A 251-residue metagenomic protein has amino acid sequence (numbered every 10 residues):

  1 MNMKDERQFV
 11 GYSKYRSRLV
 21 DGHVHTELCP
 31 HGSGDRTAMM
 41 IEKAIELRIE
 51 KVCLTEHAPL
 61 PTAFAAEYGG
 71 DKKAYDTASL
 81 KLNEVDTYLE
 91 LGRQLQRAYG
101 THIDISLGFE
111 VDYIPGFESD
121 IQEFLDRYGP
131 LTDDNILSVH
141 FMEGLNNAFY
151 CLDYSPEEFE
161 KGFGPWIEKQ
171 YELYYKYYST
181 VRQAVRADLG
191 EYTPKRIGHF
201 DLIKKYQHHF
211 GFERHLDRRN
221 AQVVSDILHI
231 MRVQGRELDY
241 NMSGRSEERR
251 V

Functional and structural regions predicted by a protein language model:
M1, E42-I49, L131-V139, A184 (+2 more regions): Short, mixed-charge, low-aromatic patches
N2-G32, H229-I230, Q234-M242, S246: Mobile, glycine- and charge-enriched loop segments and immediately flanking short secondary-structure elements within
N2-Q8, V85-T87, Y192-T193, Q222-L228: Short acidic/polar alpha-helix capping motifs at helix-coil junctions
Y12-Y154, Y175: A metal-dependent hydrolase metal-coordination microenvironment
K51-T55, H199, V233: Conserved long hydrophobic alpha-helices within structured protein cores
A58-T62, D134-V224, L228, G244: Divalent metal-binding pocket/active-site signature
L91-I105, T180-K195, D226-E237: A structural motif corresponding to the C-terminal end of an alpha-helix and its immediate exit/capping segment
E248-V251: Conserved small/polar residues in nucleotide/adenosyl-binding loops
